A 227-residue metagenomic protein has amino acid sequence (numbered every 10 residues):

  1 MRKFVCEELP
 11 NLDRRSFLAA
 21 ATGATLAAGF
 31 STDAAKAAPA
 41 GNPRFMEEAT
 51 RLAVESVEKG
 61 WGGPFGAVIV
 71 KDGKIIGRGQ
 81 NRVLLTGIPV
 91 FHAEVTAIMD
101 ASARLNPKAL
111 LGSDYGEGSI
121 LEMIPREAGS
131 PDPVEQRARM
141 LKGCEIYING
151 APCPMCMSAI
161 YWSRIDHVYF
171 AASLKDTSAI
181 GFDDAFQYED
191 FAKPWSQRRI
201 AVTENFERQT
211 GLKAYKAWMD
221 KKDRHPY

Functional and structural regions predicted by a protein language model:
R2-E58, G116-K142, P152-Y227: Zinc-dependent deaminase
G60-P64: Short, flexible loop/turn motifs enriched in small residues
F65-V70: Short beta-strand scaffold segments in enzyme catalytic cores
R82-L85, P107: A short acidic/small-residue loop/turn micro-motif
L85-T96: A short, polar/charged loop-to-alpha-helix boundary motif
A97-I120: Internal, charge-rich low-complexity segments
